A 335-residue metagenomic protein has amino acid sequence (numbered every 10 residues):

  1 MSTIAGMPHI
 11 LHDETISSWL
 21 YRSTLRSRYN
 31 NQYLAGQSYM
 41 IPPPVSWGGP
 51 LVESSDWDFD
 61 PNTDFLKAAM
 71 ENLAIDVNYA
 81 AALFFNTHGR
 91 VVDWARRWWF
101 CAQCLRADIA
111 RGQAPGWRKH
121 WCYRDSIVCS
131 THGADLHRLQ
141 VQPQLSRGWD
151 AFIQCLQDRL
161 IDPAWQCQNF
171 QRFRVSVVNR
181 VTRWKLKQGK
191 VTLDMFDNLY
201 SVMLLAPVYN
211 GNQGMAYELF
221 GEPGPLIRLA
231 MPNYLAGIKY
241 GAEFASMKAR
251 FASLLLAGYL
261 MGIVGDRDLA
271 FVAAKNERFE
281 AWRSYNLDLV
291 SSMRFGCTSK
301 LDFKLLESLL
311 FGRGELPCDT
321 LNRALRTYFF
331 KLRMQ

Functional and structural regions predicted by a protein language model:
M1-Q335: Basic, alpha-helical nucleic-acid-binding regions used in initiation and control of genome expression
